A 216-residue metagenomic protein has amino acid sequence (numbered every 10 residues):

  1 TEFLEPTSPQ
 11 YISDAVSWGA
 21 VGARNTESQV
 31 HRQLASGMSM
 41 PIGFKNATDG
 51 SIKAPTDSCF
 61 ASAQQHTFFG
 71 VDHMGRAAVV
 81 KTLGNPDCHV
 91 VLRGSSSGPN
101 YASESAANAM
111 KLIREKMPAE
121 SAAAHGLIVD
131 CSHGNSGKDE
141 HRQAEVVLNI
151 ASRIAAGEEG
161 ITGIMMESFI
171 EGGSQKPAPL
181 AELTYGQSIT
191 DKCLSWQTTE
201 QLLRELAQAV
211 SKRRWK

Functional and structural regions predicted by a protein language model:
T1-N108, H133-N149, R153-G163, S168-G173 (+2 more regions): Active-site-facing alpha/beta catalytic cores
I12, E115-S121: Catalytic-site microenvironment of enzymes that process N-acetyl-hexosamine-containing cell-wall polysaccharides
L112: Acidic, metal/cofactor-coordinating or nucleic-acid-engaging core segments within structured domains
A119-A124, E158-G160: Short helix-terminating capping/connector loops at secondary-structure junctions
V129, S195: Conserved, mostly hydrophobic/aromatic
Q175-C193: Acidic, Ser/Thr-rich peripheral helices and adjacent loops at domain boundaries
T198, L206-K216: Extended, intrinsically disordered, low-complexity segments
